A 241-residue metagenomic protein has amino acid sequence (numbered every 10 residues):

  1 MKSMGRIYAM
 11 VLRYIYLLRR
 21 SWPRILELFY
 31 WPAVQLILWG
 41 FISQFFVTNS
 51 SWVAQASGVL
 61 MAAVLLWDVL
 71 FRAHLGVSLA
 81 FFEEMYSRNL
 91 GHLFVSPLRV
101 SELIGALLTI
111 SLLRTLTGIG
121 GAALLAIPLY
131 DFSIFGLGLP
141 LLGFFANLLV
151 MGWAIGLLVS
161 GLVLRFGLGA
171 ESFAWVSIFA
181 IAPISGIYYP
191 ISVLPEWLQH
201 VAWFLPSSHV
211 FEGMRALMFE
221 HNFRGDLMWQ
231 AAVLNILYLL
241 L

Functional and structural regions predicted by a protein language model:
M1-L241: Hydrophobic transmembrane alpha-helices and immediately adjacent juxtamembrane helices of multi-pass inner-membrane
